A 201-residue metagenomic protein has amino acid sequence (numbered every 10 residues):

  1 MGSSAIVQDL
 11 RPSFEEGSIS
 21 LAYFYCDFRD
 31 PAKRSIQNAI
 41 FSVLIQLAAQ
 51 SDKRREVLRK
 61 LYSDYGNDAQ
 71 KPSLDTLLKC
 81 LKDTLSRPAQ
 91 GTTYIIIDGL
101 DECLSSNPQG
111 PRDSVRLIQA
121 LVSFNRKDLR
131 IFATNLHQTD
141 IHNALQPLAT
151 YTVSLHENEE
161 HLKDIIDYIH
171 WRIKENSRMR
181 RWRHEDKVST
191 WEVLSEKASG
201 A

Functional and structural regions predicted by a protein language model:
M1-A201: Conserved NB-ARC/NACHT P-loop NTPase core of NLR-like innate immune receptors
